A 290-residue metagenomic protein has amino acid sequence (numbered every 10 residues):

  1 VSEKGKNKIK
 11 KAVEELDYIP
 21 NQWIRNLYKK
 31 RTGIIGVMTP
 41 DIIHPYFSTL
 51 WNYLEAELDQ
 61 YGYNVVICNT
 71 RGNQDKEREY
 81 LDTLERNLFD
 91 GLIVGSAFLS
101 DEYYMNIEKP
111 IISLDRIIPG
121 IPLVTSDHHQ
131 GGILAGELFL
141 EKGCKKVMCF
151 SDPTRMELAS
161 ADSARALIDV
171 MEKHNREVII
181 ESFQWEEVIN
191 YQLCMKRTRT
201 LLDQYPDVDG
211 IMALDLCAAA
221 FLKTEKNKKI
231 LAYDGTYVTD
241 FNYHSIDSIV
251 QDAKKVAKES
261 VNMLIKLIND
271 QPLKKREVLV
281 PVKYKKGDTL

Functional and structural regions predicted by a protein language model:
V1-R31: N-terminal helix-turn-helix DNA-binding module of bacterial transcription factors
K30-E137, L202-D203, D207-G210, N227: Alpha-helical recognition/docking segments in bacterial nutrient-uptake and carbohydrate-utilization systems
L58-N69, A164, I168-L193: Short beta-strand elements in bilobed, periplasmic/extracellular small-molecule ligand-binding domains
G95-S96, K142, F150, A159 (+3 more regions): Replace "coordinates the UDP/GDP/TDP-sugar" with "coordinates nucleotide-activated sugar donors
Y103-K109, I168-K173, F221-K229: Glycosyltransferases and closely related glycan-assembly transferases that use nucleotide-activated donors
V124-C149, Y191-R199, V250-D270: Hydrophobic alpha-helical segments within soluble ligand-binding/sensing domains
A135-E181, P272-L290: An alpha-beta-alpha
R199, Q204-M212, C217-L290: Flexible loop/turn connectors
